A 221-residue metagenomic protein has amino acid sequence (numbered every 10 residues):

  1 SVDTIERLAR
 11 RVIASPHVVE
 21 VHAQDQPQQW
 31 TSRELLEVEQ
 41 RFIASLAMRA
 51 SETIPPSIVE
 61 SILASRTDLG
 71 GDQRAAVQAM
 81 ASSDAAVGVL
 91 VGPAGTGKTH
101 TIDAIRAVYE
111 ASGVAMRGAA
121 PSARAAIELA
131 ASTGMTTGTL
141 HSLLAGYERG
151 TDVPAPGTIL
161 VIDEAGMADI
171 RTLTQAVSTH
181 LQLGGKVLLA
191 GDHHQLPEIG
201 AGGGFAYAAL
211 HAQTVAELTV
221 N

Functional and structural regions predicted by a protein language model:
S1-N221: Conserved ATP-binding/catalytic motifs of P-loop helicase motor domains
